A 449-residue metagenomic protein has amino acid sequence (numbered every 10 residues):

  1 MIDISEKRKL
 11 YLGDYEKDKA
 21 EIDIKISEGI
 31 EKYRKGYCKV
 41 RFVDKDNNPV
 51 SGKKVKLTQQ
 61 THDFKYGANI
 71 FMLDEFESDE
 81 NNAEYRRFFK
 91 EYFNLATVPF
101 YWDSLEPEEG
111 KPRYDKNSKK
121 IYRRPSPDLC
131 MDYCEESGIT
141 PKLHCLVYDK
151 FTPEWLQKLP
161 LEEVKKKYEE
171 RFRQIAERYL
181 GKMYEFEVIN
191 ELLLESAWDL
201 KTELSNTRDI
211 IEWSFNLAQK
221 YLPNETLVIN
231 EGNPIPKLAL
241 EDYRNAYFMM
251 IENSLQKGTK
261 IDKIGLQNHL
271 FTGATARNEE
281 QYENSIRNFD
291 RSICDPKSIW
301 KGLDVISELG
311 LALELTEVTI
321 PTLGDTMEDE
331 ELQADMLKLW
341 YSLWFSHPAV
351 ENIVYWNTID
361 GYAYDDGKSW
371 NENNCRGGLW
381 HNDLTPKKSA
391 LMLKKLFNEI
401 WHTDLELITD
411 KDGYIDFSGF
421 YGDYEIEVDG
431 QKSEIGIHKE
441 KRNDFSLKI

Functional and structural regions predicted by a protein language model:
M1-S51, K56-E75, L95, P107-K111 (+7 more regions): Beta-strand-rich domain onsets/edges
I2-K17, R178, E187, L192-S205 (+4 more regions): Aromatic-rich peripheral "rim/lid" segments of glycoside hydrolase catalytic domains that contact and position glycan
Y66-I70, F93-V98, I139-C145, Y184-V188 (+4 more regions): Hydrophobic faces of well-ordered beta-strands that scaffold small-molecule active sites in alpha/beta enzyme cores
M72-D74, W102, V147-D149, N190-L194 (+4 more regions): Active-site-proximal loop/turn and secondary-structure-junction residues that shape catalytic pockets, frequently
F76-Y92, I415-D423: Short Pro-Gly-centered beta-turn/loop motif in secreted/extracellular proteins
E77-R87, P125-L129, E170-I175, R208-L217 (+3 more regions): Alpha-helical scaffolding within the catalytic cores of extracellular/periplasmic polymer-degrading hydrolases
N81, I229, N233-D262, R277-Y282 (+2 more regions): Substrate-binding cleft/loops of secretory-pathway carbohydrate-active enzymes
L95-K111, R124-P234: Substrate-binding cleft and catalytic face of glycoside hydrolase catalytic domains, especially the flexible beta-alpha
